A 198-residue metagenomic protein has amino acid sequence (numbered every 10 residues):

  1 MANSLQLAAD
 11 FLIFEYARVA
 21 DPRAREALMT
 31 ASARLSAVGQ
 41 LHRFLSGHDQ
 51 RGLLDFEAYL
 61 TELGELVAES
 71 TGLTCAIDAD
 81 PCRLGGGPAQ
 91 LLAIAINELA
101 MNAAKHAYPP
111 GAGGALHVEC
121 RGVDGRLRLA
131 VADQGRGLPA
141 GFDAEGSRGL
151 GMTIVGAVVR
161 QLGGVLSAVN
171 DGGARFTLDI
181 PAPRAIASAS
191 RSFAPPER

Functional and structural regions predicted by a protein language model:
M1-S4, H42, L99, V155: Generic structural signal for small/hydrophobic residues in well-ordered secondary structure, especially within
M1-Y16: Short post-phosphohistidine helix in the DHp/HisKA domain of histidine kinases
L12-A24, D49-Q50: Short acidic helix/loop segment immediately C-terminal to the autophosphorylated histidine in two-component histidine
M29, L54, E65-A115: Conserved short strand/loop->alpha-helix "switch" segment adjacent to the catalytic nucleotide/phosphoryl-transfer site
M29-Q40, F44, R51-E69: Short beta-to-alpha transition helix within the HATPase_c
G113-G125: Short beta-strand/loop element within the Bergerat-fold HATPase_c
R126-M152: Glycine-rich/acidic phosphate-handling loop/turn and adjacent ATP-lid/helix of nucleotide-binding kinase/ATPase domains
G141-F142, T153-R198: Flexible, glycine-/charge-rich segments associated with ATP-binding catalytic modules
